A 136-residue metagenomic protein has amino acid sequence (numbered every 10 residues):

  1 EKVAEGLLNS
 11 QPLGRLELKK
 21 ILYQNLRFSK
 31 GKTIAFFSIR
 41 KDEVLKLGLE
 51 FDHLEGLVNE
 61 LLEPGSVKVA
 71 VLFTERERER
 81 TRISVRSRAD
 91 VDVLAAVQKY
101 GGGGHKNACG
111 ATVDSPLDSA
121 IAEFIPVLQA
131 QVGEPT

Functional and structural regions predicted by a protein language model:
E1-K99, G104-T136: Hydrophobic helix-and-loop "lid/oligomerization" segment in the mid-to-C-terminal part of catalytic domains
